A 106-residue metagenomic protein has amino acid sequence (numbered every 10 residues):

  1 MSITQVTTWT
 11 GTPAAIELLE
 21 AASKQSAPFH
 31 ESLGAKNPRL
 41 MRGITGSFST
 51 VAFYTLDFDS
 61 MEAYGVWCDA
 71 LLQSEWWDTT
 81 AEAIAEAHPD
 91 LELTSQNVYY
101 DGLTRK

Functional and structural regions predicted by a protein language model:
S2-T8, L19, H30, A52-T55: Short, structured motif recognition centered on aromatic/hydrophobic residues
T8-P13, L56-S60: Short beta-strand-to-loop capping motifs
G11, V98-T104: A compositional/biophysical signature of low hydrophobicity enriched in polar/charged and small residues
I16: Flexible, glycine- and charge-enriched loops at secondary-structure boundaries
A21-R39, T45-F48, D57-S95: An amphipathic, aromatic/His-enriched active-site/gating alpha helix that lines ligand/cofactor pockets
G65, R105-K106: Terminal "cap-and-tail" regions of soluble proteins that handle hydrophobic small molecules
